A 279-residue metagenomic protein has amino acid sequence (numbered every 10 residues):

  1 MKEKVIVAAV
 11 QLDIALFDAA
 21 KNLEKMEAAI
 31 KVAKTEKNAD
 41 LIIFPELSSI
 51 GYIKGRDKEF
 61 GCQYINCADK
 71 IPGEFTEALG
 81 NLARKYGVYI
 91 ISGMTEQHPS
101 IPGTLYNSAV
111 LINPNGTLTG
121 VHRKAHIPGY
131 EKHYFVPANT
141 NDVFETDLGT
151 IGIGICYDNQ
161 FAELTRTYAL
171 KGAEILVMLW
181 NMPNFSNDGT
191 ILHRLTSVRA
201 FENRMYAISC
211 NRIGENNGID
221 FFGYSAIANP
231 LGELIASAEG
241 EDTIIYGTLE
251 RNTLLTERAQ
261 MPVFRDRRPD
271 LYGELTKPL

Functional and structural regions predicted by a protein language model:
K2-A9: Extreme N-terminal starter segment of soluble prokaryotic enzymes
I6, I91, S108, T140 (+1 more regions): Conserved beta-strand and immediately adjacent loop positions that scaffold enzyme active sites
A8, V110-I112, A226, I245: Conserved hydrophobic/aromatic positions in well-ordered beta-strands
Q11-K31: N-terminal phosphate-binding loop and adjacent alpha-helix
K31-P114, P183-V198, E202-N203: Cys-nucleophile CN-hydrolase/nitrilase-fold catalytic domain and related Cys-dependent amidase chemistry that acts on
A68-I71, N81, S100-I175, N184-V198 (+1 more regions): Active-site catalytic loop in hydrolytic enzyme cores
I71-I91, Q160-I245: CN hydrolase (nitrilase-like) catalytic-core segments centered on the catalytic cysteine and neighboring Lys/Glu
V143, R212-L279: C-terminal beta-strand edge segments of enzyme domains
